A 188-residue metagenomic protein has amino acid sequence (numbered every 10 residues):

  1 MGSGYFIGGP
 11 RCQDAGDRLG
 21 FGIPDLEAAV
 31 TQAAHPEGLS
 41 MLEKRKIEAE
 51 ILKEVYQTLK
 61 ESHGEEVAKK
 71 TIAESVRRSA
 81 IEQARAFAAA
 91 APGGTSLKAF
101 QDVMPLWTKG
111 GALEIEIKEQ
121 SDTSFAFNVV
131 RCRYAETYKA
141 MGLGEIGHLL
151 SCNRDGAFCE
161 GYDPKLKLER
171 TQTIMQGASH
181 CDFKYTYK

Functional and structural regions predicted by a protein language model:
G8, C12, G16-S124, R133-S151 (+2 more regions): N-terminal accessory segment detector
F127: A helicase ATPase "motif cassette" and its flanking acidic/Ser/Thr-rich regulatory loops
A157: Ligand-binding pocket scaffold of soluble enzyme catalytic domains
E160: A contiguous catalytic/ligand-binding core that recognizes phosphate-bearing ligands
